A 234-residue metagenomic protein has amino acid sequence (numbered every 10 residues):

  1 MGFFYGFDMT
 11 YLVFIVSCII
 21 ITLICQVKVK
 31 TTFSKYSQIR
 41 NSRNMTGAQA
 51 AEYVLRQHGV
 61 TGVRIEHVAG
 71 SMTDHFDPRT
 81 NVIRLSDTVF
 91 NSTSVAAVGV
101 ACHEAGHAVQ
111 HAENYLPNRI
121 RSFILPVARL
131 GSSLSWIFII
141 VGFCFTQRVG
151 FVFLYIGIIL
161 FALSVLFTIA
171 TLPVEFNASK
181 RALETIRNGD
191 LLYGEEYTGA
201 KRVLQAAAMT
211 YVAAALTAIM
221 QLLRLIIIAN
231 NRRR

Functional and structural regions predicted by a protein language model:
M1-T32, G142, Y155-I158, L172: Hydrophobic alpha-helical transmembrane segments of small proteolipidic membrane proteins, enriched in energy-coupled
G2, C144-I158, I228-R234: Membrane-interfacial helix-loop-helix connectors in multipass membrane proteins
G2-Y5, V27-G131, L166-R234: Polar-ligand-bearing catalytic/cofactor-coordination segments of membrane-embedded or membrane-tethered inner-membrane
F7-I15, T88, V149, I158 (+2 more regions): Hydrophobic alpha-helical segments, principally membrane-spanning helices and signal/leader peptides
L23, L134, G150-F153, L172 (+1 more regions): Short, amphipathic alpha-helical segments
I124-G150, T185: Post-HExxH zinc-binding segment in Zn-dependent metallohydrolases
Y155-F167: Small-residue-enriched core segments of transmembrane alpha-helices in multipass membrane transport and channel
